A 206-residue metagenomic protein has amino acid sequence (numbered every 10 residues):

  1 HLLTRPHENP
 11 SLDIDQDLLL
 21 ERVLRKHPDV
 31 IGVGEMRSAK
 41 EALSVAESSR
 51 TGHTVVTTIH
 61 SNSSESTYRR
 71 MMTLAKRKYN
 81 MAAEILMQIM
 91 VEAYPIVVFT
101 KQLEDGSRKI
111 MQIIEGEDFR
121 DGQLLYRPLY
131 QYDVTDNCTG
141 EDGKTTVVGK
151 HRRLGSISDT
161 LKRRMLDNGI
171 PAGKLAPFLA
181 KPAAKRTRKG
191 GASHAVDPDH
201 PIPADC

Functional and structural regions predicted by a protein language model:
H1-E92, K101-Q102: Switch/coupling sub-region of P-loop NTPases
G32-E35, K78-M87, L103-Q112, Y132-K150: Short secondary-structure transition/capping segments
Y68, S107-I110, S158: Alpha-helix initiation and N-capping motif
Q88-D121: Phosphate-binding/switch region of NTP-binding enzymes
Q112-C206: NTP-binding/hydrolysis catalytic cores, primarily Walker-type P-loop NTPases
